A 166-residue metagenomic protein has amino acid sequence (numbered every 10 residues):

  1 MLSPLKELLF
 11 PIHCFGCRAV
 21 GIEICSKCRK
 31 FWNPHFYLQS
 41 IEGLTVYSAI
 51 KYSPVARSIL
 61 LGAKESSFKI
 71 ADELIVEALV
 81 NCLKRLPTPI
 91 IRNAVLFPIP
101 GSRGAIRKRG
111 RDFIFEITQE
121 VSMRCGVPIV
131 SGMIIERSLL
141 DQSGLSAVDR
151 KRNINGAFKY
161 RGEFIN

Functional and structural regions predicted by a protein language model:
M1-N166: Glycine-rich phosphate/pyrophosphate-handling loop used in enzymes and phosphotransfer proteins
